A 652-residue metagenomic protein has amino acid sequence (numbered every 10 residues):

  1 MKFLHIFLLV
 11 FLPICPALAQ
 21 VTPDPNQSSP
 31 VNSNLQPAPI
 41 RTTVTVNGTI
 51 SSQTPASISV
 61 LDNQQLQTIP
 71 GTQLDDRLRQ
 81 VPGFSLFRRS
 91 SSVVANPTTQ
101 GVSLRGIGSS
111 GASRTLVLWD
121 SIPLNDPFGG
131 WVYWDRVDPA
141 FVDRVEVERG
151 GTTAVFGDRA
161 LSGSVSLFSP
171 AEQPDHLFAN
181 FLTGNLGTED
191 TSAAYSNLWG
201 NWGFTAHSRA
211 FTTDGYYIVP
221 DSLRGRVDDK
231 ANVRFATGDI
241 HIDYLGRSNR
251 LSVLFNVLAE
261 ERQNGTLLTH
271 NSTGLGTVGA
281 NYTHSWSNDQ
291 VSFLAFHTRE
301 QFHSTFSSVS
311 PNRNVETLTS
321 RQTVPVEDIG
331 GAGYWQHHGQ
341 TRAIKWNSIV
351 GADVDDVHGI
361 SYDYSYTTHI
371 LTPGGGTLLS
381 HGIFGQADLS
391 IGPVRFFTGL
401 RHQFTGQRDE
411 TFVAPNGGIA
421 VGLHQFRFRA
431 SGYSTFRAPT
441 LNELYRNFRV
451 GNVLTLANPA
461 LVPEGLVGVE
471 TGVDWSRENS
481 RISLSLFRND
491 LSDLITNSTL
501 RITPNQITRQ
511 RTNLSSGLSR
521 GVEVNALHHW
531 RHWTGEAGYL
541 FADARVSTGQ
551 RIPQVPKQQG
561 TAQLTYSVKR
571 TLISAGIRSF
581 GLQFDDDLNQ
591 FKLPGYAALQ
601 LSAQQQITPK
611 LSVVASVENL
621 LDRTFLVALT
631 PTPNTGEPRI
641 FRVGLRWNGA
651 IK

Functional and structural regions predicted by a protein language model:
V21, T213-V219, D229-F235, S248-V291 (+2 more regions): Flexible loop and strand-edge segments within Gram-negative outer membrane beta-barrel domains
V21-Q67, D75, S285: Short, acidic, small-residue-rich periplasmic hinge/interaction motif at the N-terminus of Gram-negative outer-membrane
S33, L74-R77, Q100-G106, L118-D120 (+3 more regions): N-terminal periplasmic accessory domains that precede and gate Gram-negative outer-membrane beta-barrel machines
N47, D75, R79-I122: Extracytoplasmic beta-strand/coil segments of soluble accessory domains associated with Gram-negative outer-membrane
I122-R149, N458: Short acidic/polar hinge/loop motifs at secondary-structure boundaries that mediate gating or recognition
T153-A154, S166, Q173-L182, A194-G276: Periplasmic-side early beta-strands and strand-to-turn transitions of outer-membrane beta-barrels
L268-W286, V324-D328, G376, R408 (+6 more regions): Outer-membrane beta-barrel signature, preferentially recognizing the C-terminal barrel domain of Gram-negative
W335, S390-F396, F487-L491, Q506-D586 (+2 more regions): Gram-negative outer-membrane beta-barrel transporters
